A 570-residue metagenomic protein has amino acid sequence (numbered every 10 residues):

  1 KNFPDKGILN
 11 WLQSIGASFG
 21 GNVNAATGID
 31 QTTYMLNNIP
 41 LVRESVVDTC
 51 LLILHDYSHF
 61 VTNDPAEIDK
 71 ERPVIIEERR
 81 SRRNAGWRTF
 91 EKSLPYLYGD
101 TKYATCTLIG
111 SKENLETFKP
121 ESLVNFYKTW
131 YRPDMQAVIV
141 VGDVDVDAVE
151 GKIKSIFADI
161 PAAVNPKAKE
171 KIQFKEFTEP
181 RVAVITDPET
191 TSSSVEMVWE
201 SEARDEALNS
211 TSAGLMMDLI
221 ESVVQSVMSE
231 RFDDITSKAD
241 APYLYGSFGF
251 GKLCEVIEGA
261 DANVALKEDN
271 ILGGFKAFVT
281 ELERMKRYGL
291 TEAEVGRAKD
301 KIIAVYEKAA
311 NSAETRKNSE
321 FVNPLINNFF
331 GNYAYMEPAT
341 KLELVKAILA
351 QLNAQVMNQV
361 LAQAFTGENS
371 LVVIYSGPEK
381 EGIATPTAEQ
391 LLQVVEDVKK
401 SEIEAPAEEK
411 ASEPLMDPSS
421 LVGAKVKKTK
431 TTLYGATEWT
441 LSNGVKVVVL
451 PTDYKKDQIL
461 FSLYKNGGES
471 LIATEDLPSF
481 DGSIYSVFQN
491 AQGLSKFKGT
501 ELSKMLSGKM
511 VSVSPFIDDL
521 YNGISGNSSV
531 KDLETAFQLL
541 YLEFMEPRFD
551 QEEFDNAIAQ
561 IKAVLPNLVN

Functional and structural regions predicted by a protein language model:
P4-D56, G86-E113, M135-V141, T191-S212 (+6 more regions): M16 family metallopeptidases and their MPP-like homologs
N24-A26, Y127-W130, I185-D187, G251-C254 (+4 more regions): Replace "in large, NTP-powered and nucleic-acid-processing enzymes" with "in large, NTP-powered factors and other
H59-D69, P547-D555: Short secondary-structure capping/junction motifs at helix and strand boundaries
D64, A162-P166, Y288-V295, D550: Flexible helix-coil linker/hinge segments at domain or subdomain boundaries
P65, R72-P73, G86, L123-S155 (+1 more regions): Non-catalytic, conformational "gating/processing" segments within enzyme and secreted inhibitor domains
L115-L123: Alpha-helical scaffold elements lining the catalytic groove of polysaccharide deacetylases
D145-L219, Q225-D233, S237, G296-D300 (+3 more regions): Proteolytic maturation boundary segments
